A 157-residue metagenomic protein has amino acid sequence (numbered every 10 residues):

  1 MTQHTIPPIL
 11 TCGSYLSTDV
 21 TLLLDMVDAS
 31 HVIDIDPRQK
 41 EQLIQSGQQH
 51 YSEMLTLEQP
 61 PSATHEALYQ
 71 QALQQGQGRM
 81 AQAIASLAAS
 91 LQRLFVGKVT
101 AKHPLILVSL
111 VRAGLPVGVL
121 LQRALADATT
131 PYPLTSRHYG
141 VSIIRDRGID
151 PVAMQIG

Functional and structural regions predicted by a protein language model:
M1-G157: PRPP-associated nucleotide enzymes
